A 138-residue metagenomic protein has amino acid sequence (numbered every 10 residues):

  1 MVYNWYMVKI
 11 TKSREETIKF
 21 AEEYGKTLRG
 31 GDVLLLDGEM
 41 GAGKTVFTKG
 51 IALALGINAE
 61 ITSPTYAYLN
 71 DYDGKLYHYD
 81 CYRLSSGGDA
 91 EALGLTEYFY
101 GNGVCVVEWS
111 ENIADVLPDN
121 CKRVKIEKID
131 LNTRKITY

Functional and structural regions predicted by a protein language model:
W5-M7, L53, G88, E97-Y138: Short phosphate-coordinating micro-motif centered on Lys-Gly-acidic
Y6-A21: N-terminal pre-Walker A segment at the start of P-loop NTPase domains
G25-G30: Phosphate-binding P-loop
V33-L35: Short hydrophobic/aromatic beta-strand immediately N-terminal to the Walker A/P-loop
D37-E39: P-loop (Walker A) phosphate-binding loop of NTP-binding proteins
K44: Conserved lysine of the Walker
I57-Y72: Short beta-strand-centered segment that lines the nucleotide-binding/catalytic pocket of NTP-utilizing
